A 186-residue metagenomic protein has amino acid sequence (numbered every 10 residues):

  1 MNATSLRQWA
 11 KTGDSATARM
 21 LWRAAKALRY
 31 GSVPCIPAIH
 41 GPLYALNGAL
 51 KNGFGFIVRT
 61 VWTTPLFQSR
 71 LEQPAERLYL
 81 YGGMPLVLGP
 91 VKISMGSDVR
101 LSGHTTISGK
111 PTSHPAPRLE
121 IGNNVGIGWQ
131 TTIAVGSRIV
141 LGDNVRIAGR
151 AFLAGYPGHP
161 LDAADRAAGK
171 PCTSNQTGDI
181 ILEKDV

Functional and structural regions predicted by a protein language model:
M1-P160, Q176-D185: Domain-scale signature associated with acetyltransferase and cell-envelope carbohydrate enzymes
L161-T173: Short glycine/proline- and charge-enriched loop/turn segments that cap or connect secondary-structure elements
